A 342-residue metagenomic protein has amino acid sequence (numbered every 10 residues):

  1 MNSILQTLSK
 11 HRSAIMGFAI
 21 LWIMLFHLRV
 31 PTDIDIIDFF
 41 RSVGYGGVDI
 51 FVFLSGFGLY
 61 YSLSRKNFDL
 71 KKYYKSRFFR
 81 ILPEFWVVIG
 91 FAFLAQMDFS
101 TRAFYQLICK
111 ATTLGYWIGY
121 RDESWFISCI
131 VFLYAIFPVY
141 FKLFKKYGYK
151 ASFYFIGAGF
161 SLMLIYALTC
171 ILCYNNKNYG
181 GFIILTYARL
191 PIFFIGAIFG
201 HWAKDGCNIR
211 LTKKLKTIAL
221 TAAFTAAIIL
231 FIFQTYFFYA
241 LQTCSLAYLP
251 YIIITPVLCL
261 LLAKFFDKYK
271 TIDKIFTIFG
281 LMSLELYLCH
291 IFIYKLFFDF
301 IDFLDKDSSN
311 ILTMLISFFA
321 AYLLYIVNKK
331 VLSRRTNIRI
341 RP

Functional and structural regions predicted by a protein language model:
M1-F18, G148-A151, L215-I218: N-terminal membrane topogenic signal
M16, S42-V52, Y61-I118, L133 (+4 more regions): Transmembrane alpha-helical segments and their boundary/interface "anchor" motifs in multi-pass integral membrane
L21-R29, A111-G115, I156-I171, A222-Y236 (+1 more regions): Aromatic-anchored segments of alpha-helical transmembrane domains
D33-F39, Y116-S124, I171-I183, Y236-C244 (+1 more regions): Membrane-interface helix caps and helix-loop-helix hairpins in membrane proteins
G47-S62, W125-K142, L164-I209, A247-K268 (+1 more regions): Specific transmembrane alpha-helix
L94, D122, F193, T221-S333: Alpha-helical transmembrane segments of multi-pass integral membrane proteins
Y134-S161, G200-A222, D302: Solvent-exposed interhelical
K330-P342: Membrane-proximal cytoplasmic C-terminal regulatory module of class A 7TM GPCRs
